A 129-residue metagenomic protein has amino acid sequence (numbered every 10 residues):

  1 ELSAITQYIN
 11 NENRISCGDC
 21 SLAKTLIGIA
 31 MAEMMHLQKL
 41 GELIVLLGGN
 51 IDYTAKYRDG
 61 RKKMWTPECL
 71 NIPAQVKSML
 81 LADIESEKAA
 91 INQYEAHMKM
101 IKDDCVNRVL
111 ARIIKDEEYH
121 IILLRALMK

Functional and structural regions predicted by a protein language model:
L2-K129: Non-heme di-metal
